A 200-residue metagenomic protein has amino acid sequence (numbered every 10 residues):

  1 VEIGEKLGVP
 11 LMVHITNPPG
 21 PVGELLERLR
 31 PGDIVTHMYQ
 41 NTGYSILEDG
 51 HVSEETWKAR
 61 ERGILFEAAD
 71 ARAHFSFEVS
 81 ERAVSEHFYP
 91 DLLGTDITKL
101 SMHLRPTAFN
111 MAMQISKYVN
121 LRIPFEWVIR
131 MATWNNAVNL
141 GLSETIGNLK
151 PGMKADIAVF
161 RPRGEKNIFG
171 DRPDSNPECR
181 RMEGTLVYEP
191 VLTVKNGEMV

Functional and structural regions predicted by a protein language model:
V1-L104: Active-site core of metal-dependent hydrolases
E27, L140, G147-K150, T185 (+1 more regions): Residue "hotspots" at secondary-structure boundaries inside conserved domains
M38, D96, T145-N148, R181 (+1 more regions): Residue-level preference for alpha-helix termini and adjacent loops
N41, R72, W134, R163 (+1 more regions): Short, solvent-exposed coil/turn elements at secondary-structure transition points
V79-R163: His/Asp/Glu-enriched, well-ordered alpha-helical/loop segment that forms or immediately abuts the divalent-metal
K154-V200: C-terminal cap of metal-dependent C-N hydrolases
